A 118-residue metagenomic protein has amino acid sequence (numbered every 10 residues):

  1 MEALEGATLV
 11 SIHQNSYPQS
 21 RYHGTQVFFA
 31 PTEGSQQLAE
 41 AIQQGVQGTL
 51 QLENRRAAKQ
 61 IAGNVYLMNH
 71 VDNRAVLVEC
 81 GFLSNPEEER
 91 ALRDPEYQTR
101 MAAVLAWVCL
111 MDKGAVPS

Functional and structural regions predicted by a protein language model:
M1-S118: Active-site-proximal helix/loop segments of hydrolytic enzymes
